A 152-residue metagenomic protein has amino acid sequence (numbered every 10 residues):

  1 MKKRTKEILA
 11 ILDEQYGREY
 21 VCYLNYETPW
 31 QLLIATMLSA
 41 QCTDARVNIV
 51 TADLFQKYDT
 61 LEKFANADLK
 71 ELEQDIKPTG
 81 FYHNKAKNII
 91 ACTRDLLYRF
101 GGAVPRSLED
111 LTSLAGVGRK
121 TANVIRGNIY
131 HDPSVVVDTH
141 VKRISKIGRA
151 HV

Functional and structural regions predicted by a protein language model:
M1-R106: N-terminal polyanion-binding entry modules of DNA glycosylases/AP lyases and select other DNA-binding proteins
L33-L38, I89, T93-D95, V104-G148: Catalytic DNA-binding helix-loop module of base-excision-repair DNA glycosylases/AP lyases
A150-V152: Conserved small/polar residues in nucleotide/adenosyl-binding loops
